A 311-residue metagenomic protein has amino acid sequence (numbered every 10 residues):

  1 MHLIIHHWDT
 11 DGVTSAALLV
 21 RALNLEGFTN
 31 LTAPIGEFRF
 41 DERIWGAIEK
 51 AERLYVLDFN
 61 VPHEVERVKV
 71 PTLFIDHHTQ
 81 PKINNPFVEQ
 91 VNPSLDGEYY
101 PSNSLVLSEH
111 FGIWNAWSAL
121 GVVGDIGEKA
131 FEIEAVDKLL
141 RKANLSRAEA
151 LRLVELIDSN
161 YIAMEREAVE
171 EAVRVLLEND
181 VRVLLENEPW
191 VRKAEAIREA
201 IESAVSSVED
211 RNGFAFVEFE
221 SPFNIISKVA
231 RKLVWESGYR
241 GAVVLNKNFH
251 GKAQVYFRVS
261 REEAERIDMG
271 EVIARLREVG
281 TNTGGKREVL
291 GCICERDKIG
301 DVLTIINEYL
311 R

Functional and structural regions predicted by a protein language model:
M1-R152, E209-E218, N224-R311: Replace "Mg2+/Mn2+-dependent" with "divalent metal-dependent
D41, N85, E165-R166, E178 (+1 more regions): Polar helix-capping/helix-linker motif
G97, A172-A215: Oxyanion-binding "anion nests"
F131, A135-D180: Loop-centered beta-sheet repeat module
R192, F223-N224: Acidic, His/Gly-enriched loop-helix segments that form or flank divalent-metal centers in metallo-dependent hydrolases
